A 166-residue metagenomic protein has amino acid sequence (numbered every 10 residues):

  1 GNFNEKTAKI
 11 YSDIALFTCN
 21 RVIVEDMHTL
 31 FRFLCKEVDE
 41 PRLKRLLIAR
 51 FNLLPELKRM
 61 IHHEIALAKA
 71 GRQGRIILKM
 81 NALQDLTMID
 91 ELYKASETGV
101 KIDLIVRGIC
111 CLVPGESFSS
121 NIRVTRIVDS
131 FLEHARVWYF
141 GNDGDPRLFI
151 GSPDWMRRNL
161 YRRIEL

Functional and structural regions predicted by a protein language model:
G1-A8, V22-V24, E37, R42 (+1 more regions): PLD/PLD-like phosphodiesterase catalytic module centered on the HKD motif
A15-T18, D26: A conserved active-site cap/scaffold subdomain adjacent to cofactor or substrate pockets
T29: Basic, alpha-helical interaction scaffolds
R32: Non-catalytic, usually N-terminal nucleic-acid engagement modules in DNA/RNA processing proteins
